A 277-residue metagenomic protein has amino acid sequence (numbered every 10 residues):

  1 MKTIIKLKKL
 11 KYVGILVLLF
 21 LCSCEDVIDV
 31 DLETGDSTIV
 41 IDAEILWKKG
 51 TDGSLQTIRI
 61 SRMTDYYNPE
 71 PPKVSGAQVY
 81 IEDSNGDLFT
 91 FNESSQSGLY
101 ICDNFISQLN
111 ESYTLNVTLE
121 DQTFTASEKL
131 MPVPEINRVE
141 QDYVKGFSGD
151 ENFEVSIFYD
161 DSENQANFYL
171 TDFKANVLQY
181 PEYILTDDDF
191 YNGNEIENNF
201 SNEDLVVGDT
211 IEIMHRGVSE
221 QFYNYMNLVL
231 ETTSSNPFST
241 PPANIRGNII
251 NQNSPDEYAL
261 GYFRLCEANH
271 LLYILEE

Functional and structural regions predicted by a protein language model:
K2-V13: Bacterial N-terminal signal peptides that target proteins for export
F20-S23: C-terminal motif of bacterial Sec signal peptides marking the signal peptidase cleavage site
E25-E277: A sequence/structural signal for flexible, mid-protein segments enriched in small/helix-disrupting residues
